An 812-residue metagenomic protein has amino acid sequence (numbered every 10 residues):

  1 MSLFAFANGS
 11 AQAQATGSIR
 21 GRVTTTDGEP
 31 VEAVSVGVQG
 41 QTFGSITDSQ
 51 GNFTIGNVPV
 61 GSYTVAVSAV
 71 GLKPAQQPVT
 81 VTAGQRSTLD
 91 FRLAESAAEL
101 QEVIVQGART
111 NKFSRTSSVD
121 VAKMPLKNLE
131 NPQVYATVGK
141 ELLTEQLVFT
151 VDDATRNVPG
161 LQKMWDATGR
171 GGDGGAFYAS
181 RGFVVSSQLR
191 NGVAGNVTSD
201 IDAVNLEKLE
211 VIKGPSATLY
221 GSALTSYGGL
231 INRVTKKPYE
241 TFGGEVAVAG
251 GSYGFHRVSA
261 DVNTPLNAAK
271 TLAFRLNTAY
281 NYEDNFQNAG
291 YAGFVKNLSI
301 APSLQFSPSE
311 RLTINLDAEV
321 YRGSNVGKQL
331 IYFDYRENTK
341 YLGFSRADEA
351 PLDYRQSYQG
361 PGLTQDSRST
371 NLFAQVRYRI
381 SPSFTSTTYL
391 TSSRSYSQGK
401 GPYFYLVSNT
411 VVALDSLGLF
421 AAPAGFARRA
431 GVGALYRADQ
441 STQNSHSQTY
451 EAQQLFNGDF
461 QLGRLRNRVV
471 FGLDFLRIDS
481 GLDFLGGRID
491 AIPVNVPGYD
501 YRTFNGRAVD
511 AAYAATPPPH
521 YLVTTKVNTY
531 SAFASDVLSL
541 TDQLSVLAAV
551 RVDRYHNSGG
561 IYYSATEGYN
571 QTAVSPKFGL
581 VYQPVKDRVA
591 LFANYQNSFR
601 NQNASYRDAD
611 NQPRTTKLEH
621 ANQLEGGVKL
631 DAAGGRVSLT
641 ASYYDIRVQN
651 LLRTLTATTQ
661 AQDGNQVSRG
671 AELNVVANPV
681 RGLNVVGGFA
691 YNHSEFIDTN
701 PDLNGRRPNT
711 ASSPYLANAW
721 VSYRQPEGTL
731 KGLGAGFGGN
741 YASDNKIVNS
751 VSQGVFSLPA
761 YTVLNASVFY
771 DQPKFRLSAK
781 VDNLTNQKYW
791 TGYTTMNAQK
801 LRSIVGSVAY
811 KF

Functional and structural regions predicted by a protein language model:
F6-Q101: Periplasm-facing N-terminal accessory domains of Gram-negative outer-membrane beta-barrel systems
K112-R115, T137-K140, E145, V151-V158 (+2 more regions): Periplasmic plug
N205-E207, T218-I300, P308-L312, T370 (+1 more regions): Outer-membrane beta-barrel translocator/receptor signature
N281-N285, I300-S307, R311-R379, R394-S447 (+3 more regions): Acidic/polar loop-and-plug regions of large Gram-negative outer-membrane beta-barrel proteins
S309, S447, R466-V470, D474-I478 (+2 more regions): Structural signature of Gram-negative outer-membrane beta-barrels, strongest in the C-terminal barrel of TonB-dependent
R379-T391, S395-G401, L618-N678, V685 (+2 more regions): Membrane-embedded beta-barrel scaffold of Gram-negative outer-membrane proteins
S441, S445, N457, L624-E625 (+1 more regions): Conserved C-terminal beta-signal and adjacent last beta-strands/turns of outer-membrane beta-barrel proteins
D542-Q543, D645-R647, Q662-N749, S807-K811: Gram-negative outer-membrane beta-barrel transporters
